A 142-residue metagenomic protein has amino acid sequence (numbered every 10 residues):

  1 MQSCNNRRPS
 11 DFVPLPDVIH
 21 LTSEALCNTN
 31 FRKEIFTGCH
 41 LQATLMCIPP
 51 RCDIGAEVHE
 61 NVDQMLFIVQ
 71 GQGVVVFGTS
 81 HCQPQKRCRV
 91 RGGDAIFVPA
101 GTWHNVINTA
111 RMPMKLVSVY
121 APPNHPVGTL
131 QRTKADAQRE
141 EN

Functional and structural regions predicted by a protein language model:
M1-Q42, G55, C88, R132-N142: A short, N-terminal "cap"/entry segment at the start of jelly-roll beta-barrel domains of the cupin/DSBH fold
T44-E60: Conserved short histidine dyad/triad with adjacent acidic residue
L45, V75-F77, L116: Short hydrophobic/aromatic-rich beta-strand segments that constitute the beta-sheet cores of beta-sandwich/beta-barrel
D53-G55, V74, D94-I96, A100-V106: Histidine-centered metal-chelating micro-motifs
N61-V74, G78: Glycine- and acidic-residue-biased ligand/ion/polar-headgroup-sensing regions
S80-F97: Short acidic-glycine-tyrosine-enriched beta hairpin
R89-G92, A100-P126: Ligand-binding loop in jelly-roll beta-barrel domains
